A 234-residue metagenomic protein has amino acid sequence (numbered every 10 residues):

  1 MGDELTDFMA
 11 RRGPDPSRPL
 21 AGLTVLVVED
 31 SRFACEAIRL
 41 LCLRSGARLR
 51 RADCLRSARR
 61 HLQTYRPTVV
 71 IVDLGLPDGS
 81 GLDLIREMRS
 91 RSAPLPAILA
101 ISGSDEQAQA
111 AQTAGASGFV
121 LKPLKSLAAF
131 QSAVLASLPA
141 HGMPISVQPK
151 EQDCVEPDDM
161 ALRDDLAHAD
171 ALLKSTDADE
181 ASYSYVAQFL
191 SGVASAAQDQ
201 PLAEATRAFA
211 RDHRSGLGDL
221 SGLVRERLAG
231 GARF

Functional and structural regions predicted by a protein language model:
M1-L26, P149-C154, G218-F234: Non-catalytic signal-transmission and effector/linker regions of two-component phosphorelay proteins
A21-F33, I38-C42, V70: Conserved acidic segment of CheY-like receiver
R51-V69: Acidic, metal-coordinating helix/loop segments flanking the phosphotransfer/catalytic sites of two-component signaling
C54, S80-D83: Acidic catalytic/metal-coordinating carboxylates
D73: Active-site residues of response regulator receiver
L82-P94: Short amphipathic alpha-helix used as the core "switch/output" element in two-component signaling
L95-E106, A116-L121: A short, hydrophobic beta-strand element within the central beta-sheet of small alpha/beta folds
I145-V193, V224-G231: Long, amphipathic alpha-helical coiled-coil segments characteristic of histidine-phosphotransfer scaffolds
